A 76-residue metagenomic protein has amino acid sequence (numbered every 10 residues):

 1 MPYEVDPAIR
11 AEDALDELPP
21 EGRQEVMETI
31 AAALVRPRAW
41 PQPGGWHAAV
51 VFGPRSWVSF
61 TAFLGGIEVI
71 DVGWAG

Functional and structural regions predicted by a protein language model:
M1-E4, D16-E17, R23-E28, A32 (+1 more regions): Enriched for short, Lys/Arg-rich terminal
P7-A11: Basic, amphipathic "hinge/linker" alpha-helix immediately C-terminal to the N-terminal HTH DNA-binding motif
G22-R23, G45: Hot-dog-fold acyl-thioester-processing enzymes
V35-R38: Extracytoplasmic low-complexity, Pro/Thr/Ser/Ala/Gly-rich segments that lie immediately after a secretion/anchoring
Q42-A49: Short, hydrophobic/aromatic-rich segments at coil-to-beta transitions
